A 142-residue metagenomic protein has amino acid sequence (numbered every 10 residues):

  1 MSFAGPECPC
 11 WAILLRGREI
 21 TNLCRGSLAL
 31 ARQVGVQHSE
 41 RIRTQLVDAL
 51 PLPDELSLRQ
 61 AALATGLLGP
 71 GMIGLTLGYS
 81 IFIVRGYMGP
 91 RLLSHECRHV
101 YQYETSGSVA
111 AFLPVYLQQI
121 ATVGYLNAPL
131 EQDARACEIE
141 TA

Functional and structural regions predicted by a protein language model:
F3-T76, I83-Y87, G107-A142: Metalloprotease/metallohydrolase-associated module, dominated by Zn2+-dependent proteases
R85, L92-H95: Short histidine-centered beta-strand/loop micro-motifs that create catalytic or ligand/metal-coordination sites
R91, V100, E140: Conserved SAM-binding loop
H95-Y103: Active-site recognition of the HExxH zinc-binding catalytic motif
